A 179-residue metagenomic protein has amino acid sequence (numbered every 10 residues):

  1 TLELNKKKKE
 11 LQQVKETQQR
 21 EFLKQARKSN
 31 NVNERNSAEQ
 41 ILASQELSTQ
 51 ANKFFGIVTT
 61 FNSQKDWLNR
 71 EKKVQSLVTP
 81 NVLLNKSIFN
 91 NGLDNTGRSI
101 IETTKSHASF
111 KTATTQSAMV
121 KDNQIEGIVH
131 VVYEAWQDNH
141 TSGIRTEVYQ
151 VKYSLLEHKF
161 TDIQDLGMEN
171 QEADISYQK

Functional and structural regions predicted by a protein language model:
T1-T60: Juxtamembrane and targeting peptides
Q64-K179: Structured, amphipathic secondary-structure segments that form assembly/contact surfaces in multi-subunit
